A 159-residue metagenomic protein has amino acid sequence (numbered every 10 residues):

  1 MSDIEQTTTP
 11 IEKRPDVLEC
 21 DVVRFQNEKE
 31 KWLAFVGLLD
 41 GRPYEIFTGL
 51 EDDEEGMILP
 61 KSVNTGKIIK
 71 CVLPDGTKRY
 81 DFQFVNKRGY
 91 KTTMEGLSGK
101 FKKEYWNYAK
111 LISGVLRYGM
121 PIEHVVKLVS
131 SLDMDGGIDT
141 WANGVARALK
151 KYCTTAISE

Functional and structural regions predicted by a protein language model:
M1-E159: Long, C-terminal-biased catalytic regions of enzyme "large/alpha" subunits
